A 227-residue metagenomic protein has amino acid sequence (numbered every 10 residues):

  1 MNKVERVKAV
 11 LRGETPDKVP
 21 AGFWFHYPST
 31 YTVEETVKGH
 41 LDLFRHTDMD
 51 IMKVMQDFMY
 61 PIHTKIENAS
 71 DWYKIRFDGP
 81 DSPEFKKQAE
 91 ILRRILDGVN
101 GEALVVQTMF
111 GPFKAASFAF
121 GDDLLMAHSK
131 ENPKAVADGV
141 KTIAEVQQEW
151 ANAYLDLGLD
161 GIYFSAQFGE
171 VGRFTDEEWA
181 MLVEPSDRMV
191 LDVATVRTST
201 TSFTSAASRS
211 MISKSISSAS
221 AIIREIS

Functional and structural regions predicted by a protein language model:
M1-H26, Y31, G39, D50-V54 (+4 more regions): Active-site loop segments of alpha/beta catalytic cores
V33-H40, I62-S70: Glycine-rich loop at the start of a catalytic domain that most often binds anionic cofactors/ligands
R45-H63: Short N-terminal amphipathic alpha-helices
S70-R76, S129: Active-site gating loops and adjacent loop-to-helix segments of metal-dependent hydrolytic enzymes
